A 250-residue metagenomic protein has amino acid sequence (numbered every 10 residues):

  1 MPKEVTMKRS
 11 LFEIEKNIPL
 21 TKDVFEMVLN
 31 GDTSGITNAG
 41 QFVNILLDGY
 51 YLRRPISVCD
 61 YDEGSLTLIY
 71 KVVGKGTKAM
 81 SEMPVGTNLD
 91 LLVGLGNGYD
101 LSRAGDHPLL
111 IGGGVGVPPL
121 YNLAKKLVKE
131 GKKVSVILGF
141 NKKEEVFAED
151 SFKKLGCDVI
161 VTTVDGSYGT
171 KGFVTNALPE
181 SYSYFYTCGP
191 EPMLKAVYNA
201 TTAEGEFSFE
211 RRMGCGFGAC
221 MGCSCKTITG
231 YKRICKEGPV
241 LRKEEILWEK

Functional and structural regions predicted by a protein language model:
P2-T87: Ferredoxin-reductase
K16, D60, V161-T163, F207-F209 (+1 more regions): Structural signal for conserved beta-strand scaffold positions within catalytic alpha/beta enzyme cores
Y51-V58, G96-R103, C235: Short, Lys/Arg- and Gly-enriched loop/turn segments at beta-strand edges
K75-R212: FNR/FR-type flavoprotein reductase catalytic core
P119, E210-P239: Local cysteine-cluster metal-coordination motifs and their immediate loop/turn environment, predominantly Fe-S cluster
P239-K250: Short microdomains enriched in Cys/His and/or Lys/Arg
